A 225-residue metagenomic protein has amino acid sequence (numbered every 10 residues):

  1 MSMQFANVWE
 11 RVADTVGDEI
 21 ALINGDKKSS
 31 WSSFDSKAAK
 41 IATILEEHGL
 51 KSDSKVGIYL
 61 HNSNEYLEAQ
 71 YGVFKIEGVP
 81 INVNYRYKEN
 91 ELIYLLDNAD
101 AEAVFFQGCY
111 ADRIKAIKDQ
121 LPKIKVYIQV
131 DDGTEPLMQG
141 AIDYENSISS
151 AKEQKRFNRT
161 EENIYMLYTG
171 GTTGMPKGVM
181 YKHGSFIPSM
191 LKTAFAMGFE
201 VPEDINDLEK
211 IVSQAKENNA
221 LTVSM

Functional and structural regions predicted by a protein language model:
M1-A21: A short N-terminal helical cap/helix-turn-helix that marks the beginning of AMP-binding/adenylate-forming
W9-R11, E46, N64-V83, L92-I93 (+3 more regions): Hydrophobic alpha-helical segments in the ANL/AMP-binding
D18, S150-G170, G174-M175, S213-T222: Conserved pre-ATP/AMP-binding loop-to-beta segment of ANL
D18-S63, Q70-Y71, K88-I93: Conserved AMP-binding/adenylate-forming core of the ANL superfamily
S30-W31, I164-K192, M197-D204, L208: Conserved AMP-binding A3 loop
E47-H48, K75-N146, N158: Structural core segment of the AMP-binding/adenylate-forming
V56, V73, V104, T169-T172 (+1 more regions): Conserved S/T- and glycine-rich ATP-binding loop of Class I adenylate-forming
Y87-A116, S189-M225: Conserved ATP-dependent adenylate/AMP-binding module captured primarily in the ANL superfamily
